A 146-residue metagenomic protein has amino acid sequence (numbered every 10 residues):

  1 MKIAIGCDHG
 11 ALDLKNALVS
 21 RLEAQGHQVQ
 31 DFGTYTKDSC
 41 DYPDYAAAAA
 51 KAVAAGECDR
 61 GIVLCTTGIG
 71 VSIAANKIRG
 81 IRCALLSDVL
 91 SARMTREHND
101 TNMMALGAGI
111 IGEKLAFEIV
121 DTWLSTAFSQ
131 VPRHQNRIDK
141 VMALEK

Functional and structural regions predicted by a protein language model:
K2-G6, G10-A11, V89-K146: C-terminal binding/interaction regions
A4-A24: Glycine-rich phosphate/diphosphate-binding loop of Rossmann-like nucleotide-binding domains
G6, F32, L64-C65, L86 (+1 more regions): Structural motif
N16-V19, A74-K77, F117: Short amphipathic alpha-helical segments
Q28-S39: A short beta-strand-loop structural module common to alpha/beta enzyme folds
Y45-L85: Helix-adjacent hinge/juxtasegments
